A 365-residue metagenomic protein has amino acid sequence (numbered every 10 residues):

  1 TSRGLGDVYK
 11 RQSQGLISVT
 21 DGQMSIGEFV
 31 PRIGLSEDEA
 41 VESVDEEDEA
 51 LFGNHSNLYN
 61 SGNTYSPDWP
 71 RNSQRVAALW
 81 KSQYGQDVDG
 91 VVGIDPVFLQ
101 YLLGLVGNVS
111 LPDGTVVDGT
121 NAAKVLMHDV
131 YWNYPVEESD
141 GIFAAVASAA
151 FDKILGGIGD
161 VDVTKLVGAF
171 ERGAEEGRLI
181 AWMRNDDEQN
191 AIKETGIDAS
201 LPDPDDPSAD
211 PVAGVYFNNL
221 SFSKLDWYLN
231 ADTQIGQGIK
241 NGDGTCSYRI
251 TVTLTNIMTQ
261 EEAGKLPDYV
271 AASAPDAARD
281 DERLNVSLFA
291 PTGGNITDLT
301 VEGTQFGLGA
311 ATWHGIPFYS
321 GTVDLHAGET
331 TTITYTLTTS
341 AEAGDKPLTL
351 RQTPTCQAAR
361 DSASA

Functional and structural regions predicted by a protein language model:
T1-Y9: Single conserved hydrophobic/aromatic residue that forms the stacking wall/gate of nucleotide- or nucleobase-binding
K10-Q14, D21-M24, R71, Q86 (+6 more regions): Extracytoplasmic
R11-E46: Carboxylate/His-rich catalytic cores and anion/metal-binding grooves
Q23-M24, P31-L35, P96-Y101, N108 (+2 more regions): Solvent-exposed loop/turn segments at secondary-structure junctions within structured extracellular/periplasmic domains
F52-G62, V125-W132: Acidic/histidine-rich, surface-exposed loop or edge segments in extracytoplasmic proteins
S61-L105, K153, G157: Amphipathic, coiled-coil-like alpha-helical scaffolding segments used for oligomerization/assembly
P67, G173-A365: Accessory, solvent-exposed terminal regions and/or long lumenal/extracellular loops of proteins
L102-V161, E171: Flexible, polar/acidic helix-loop-strand segments at domain edges
